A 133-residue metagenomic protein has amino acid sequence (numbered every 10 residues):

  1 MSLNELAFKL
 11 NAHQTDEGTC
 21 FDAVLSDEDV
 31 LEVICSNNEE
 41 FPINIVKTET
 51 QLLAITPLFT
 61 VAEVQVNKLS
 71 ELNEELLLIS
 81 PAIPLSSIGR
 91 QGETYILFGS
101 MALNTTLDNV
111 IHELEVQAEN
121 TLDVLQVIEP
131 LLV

Functional and structural regions predicted by a protein language model:
M1-P42, P81-L85, R90: Charge-rich, low-complexity N-terminal segments
S2, L6, V64-L72, N109 (+2 more regions): Short amphipathic alpha-helical segments
A7-G18, L76, T121, L125-I128: Hydrophobic, Leu/Ile/Phe/Ala-enriched alpha-helical segments that form helix-helix packing faces
C20-F21, A54-N67, E119-V133: Hydrophobic transmembrane alpha-helix bundles
D29-L31, L52, Y95: Hydrophobic residues embedded in beta-strands of well-ordered beta-sheets
V33-S70: The feature represents the first ordered module of a protein
I55-E93: Short, internal acidic amphipathic alpha-helical interface segments that mediate docking to partner proteins
P84-E115, E119-L122, Q126-V133: Well-ordered alpha/beta subsegment
